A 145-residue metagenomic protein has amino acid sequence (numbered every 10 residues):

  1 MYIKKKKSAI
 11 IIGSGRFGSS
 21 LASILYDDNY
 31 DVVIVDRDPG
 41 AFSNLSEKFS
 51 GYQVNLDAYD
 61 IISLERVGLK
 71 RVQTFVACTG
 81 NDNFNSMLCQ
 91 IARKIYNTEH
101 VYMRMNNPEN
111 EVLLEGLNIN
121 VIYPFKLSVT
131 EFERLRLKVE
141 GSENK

Functional and structural regions predicted by a protein language model:
M1-K145: Cytosolic regulatory regions of ion transport systems
